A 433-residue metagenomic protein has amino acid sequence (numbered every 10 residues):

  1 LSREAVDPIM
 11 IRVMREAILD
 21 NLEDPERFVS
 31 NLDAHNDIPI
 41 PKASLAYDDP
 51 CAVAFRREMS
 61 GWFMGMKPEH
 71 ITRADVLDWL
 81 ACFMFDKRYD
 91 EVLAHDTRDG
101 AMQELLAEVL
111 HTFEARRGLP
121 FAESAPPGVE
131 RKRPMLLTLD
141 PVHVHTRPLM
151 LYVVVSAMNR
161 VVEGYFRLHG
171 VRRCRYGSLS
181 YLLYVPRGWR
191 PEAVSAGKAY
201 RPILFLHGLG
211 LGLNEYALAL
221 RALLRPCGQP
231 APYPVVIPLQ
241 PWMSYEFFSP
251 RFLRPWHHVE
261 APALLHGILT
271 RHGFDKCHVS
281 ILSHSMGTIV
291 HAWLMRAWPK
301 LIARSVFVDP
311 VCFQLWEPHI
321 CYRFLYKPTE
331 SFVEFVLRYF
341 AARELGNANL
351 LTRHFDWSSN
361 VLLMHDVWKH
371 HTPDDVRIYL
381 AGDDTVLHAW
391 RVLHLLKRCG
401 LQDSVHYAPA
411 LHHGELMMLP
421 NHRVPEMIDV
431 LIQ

Functional and structural regions predicted by a protein language model:
L1-G188, D383, A408-H412, N421-Q433: Extended, polar/charged low-complexity intrinsically disordered and coiled-coil segments in eukaryotic
E91-T97, P120-P134, H169, R173-Y245: Short, surface-exposed "cap/lid" segments of acyl-processing enzymes
A193-S195, V259-H278: Conserved acidic catalytic loop of the alpha/beta-hydrolase fold
A219, H388-R398: Short alpha-helix in the alpha/beta-hydrolase fold that links the catalytic acid
Y245-P250, Q314, H406, L411-P425: Catalytic histidine-centered segment of alpha/beta-hydrolase-like enzymes
I281-H291: Gly/Ala-rich beta-loop-alpha elbow adjacent to hydrolase catalytic centers
R296-W357: Hydrolase active-site cap/lid region
T372, R377-A381: Short beta-strand/loop motif that positions the catalytic acidic residue of the alpha/beta-hydrolase fold
